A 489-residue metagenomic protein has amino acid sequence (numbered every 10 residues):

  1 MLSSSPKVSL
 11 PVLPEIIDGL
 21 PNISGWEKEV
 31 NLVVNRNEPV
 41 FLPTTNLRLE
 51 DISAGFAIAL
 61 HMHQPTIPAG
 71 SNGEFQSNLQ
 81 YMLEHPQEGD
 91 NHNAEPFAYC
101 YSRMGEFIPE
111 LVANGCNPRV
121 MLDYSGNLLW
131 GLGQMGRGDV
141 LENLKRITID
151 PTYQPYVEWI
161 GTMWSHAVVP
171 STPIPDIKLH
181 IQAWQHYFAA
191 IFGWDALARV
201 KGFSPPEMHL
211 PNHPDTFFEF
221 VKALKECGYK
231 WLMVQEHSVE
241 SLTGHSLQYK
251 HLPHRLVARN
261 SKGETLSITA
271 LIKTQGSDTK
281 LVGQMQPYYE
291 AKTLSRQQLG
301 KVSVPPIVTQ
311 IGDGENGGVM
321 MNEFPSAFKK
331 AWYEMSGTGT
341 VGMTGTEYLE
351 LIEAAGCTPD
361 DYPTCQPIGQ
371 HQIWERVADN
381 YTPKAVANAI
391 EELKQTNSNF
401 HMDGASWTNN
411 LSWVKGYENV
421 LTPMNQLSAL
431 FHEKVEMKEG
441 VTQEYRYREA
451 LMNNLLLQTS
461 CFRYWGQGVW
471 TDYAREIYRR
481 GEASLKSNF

Functional and structural regions predicted by a protein language model:
L2-Y99, N127, K250-D278, Q286-Y289 (+1 more regions): Active-site and substrate-binding clefts of carbohydrate-active enzymes
S53-L60, P65-P173, L197-P205, K230-Q235: Short, well-structured secondary-structure segments
P68, C100, E106-F107, L111-C116 (+4 more regions): Extended, H/D-rich, highly charged conserved domains that either
N91-I108, G136-I147, I177-Q182, D215-F220 (+2 more regions): Well-ordered, non-membrane alpha-helical segments in soluble/globular domains
G131-G133, V168-I174, P211-P214, K280-V282 (+2 more regions): A generic structural signal for short coil/turn motifs at secondary-structure boundaries
V140-E158, I181-H186, F220-E240, K250-T269 (+1 more regions): Acidic, His- and aromatic-enriched active-site or binding-groove loops in soluble protein domains that engage sugars
Y153-A167, I191-E207, W231-S241, T265-D278 (+1 more regions): Core alpha/beta catalytic barrel or barrel-like domain that forms the active/cofactor pocket in diverse metabolic
W184, F192-Q248, G312, N316-T338: Catalytic domains of cell-wall/extracellular-matrix polysaccharide-remodeling enzymes, centered on de-N-acetylation
